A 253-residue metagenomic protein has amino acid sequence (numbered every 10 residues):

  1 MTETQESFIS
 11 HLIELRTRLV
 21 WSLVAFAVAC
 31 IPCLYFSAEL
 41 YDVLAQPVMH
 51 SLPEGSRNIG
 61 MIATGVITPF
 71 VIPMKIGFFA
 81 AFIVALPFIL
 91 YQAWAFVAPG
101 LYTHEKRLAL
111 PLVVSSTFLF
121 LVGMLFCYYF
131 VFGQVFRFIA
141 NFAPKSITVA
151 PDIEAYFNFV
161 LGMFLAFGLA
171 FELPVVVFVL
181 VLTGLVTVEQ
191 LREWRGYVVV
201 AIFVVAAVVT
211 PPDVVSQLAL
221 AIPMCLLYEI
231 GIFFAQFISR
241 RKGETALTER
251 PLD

Functional and structural regions predicted by a protein language model:
M1-D253: Membrane topogenic/interface segments and analogous intrinsically disordered interaction regions
